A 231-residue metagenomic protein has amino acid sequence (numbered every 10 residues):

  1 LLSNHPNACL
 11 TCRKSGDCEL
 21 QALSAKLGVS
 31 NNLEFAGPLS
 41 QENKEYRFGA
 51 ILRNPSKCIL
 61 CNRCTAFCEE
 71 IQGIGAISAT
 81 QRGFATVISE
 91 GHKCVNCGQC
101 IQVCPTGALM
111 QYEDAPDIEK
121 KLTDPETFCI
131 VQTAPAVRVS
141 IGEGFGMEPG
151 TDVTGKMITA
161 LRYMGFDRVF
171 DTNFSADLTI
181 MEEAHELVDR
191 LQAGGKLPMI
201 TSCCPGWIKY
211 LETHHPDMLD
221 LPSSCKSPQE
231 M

Functional and structural regions predicted by a protein language model:
L1-N96, Q102, T106-F128: Fe-S ferredoxin-like electron-transfer domains and their immediately adjacent linker/connector regions across
Q111-M231: Iron-sulfur-associated redox domains of electron-transfer enzymes in respiratory and anaerobic energy metabolism
